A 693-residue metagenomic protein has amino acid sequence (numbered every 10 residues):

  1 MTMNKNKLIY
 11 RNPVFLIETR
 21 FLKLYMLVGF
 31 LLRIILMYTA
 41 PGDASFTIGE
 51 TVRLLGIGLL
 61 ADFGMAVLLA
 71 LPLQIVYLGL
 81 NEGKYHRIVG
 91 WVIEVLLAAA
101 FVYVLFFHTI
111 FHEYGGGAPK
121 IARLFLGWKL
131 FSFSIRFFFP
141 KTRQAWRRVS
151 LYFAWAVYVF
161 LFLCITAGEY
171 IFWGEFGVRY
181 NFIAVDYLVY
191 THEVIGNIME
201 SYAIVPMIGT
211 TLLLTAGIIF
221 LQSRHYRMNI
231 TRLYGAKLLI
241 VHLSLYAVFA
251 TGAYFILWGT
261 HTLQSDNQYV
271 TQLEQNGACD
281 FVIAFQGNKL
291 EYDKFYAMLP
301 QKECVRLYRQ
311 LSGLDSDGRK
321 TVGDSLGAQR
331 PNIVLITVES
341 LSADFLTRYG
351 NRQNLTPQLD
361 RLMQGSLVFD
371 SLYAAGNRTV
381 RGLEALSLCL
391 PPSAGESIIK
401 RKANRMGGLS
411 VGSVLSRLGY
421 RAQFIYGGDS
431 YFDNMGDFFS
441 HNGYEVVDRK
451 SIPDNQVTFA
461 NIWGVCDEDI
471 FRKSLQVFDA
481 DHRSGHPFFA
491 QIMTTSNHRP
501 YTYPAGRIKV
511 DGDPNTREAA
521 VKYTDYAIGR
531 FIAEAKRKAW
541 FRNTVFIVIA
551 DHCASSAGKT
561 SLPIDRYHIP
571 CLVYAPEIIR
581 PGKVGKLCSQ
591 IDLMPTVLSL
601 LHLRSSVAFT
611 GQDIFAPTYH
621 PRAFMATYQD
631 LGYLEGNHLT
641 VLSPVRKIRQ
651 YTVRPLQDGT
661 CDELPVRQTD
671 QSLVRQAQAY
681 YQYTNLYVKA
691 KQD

Functional and structural regions predicted by a protein language model:
N4-E291: Transmembrane and membrane-interface helices of multi-pass, inner-membrane envelope-modifying transferases
Y10-N12, T19, H112-L124, F137-R143 (+1 more regions): Membrane-interface soluble catalytic domains
G58, N197, F220, R224 (+7 more regions): Residues that form generic nucleotide/phosphate-binding pockets
F63, Y170, S201-Y202, S340 (+2 more regions): Conformational gate/switch positions in structured elements
L257-F609, A616-R622, T627-Q629: Soluble catalytic regions of membrane-associated enzymes that act on cell-envelope and secretory-pathway components
